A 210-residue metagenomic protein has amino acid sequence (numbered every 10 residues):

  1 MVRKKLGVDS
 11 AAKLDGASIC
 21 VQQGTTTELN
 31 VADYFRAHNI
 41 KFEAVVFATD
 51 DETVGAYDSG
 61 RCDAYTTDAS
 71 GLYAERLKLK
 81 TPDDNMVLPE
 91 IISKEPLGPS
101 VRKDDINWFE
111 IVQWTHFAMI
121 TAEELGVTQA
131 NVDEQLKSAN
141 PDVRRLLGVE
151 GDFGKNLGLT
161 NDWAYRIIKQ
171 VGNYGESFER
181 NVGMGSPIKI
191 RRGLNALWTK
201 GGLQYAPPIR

Functional and structural regions predicted by a protein language model:
M1-E52: Bilobed "Venus flytrap"/periplasmic-binding protein-like clamshell domains and structurally analogous long
V2-V8, S18, T25, G71-L72 (+2 more regions): Extended ligand-binding regions for polar small-molecule ligands
L14-G16, T26, N39, S59 (+3 more regions): Extracytoplasmic
V21-T26, F47-D51, S59, T66 (+1 more regions): Soluble non-cytosolic domains of exported or imported proteins
N30-A37, D51, A56-S59, D63-V87: A ligand-binding cleft/hinge motif common to bilobed small-molecule-binding domains
E43, L79-S93, K103-D104: Short beta-strand->loop
V149-R210: C-terminal functional modules
